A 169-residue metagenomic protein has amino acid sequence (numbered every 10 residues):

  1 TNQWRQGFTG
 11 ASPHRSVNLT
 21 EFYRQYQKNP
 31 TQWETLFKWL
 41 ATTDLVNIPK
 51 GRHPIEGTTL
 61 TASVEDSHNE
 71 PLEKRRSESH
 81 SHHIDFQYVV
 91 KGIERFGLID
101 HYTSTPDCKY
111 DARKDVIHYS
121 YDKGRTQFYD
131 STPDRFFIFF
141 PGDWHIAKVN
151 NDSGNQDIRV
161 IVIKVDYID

Functional and structural regions predicted by a protein language model:
N2-V64, P71-S79: A short, N-terminal "cap"/entry segment at the start of jelly-roll beta-barrel domains of the cupin/DSBH fold
G57, E73-D85, T103-A112, G124 (+1 more regions): A short beta-loop-beta micro-motif enriched in histidine and acidic residues
A62-H80, V90-T105, P141: Conserved short histidine dyad/triad with adjacent acidic residue
H82-E94, D100-Y102, K109-S120, K164: Short, conserved beta-strand element in jelly-roll/cupin
L98-D100, K148-N151: A short secondary-structure junction signal
Y129-N150: Conserved metal-binding segment of the jelly-roll/cupin
F136-I138, N155-D169: A short hydrophobic beta-strand segment most commonly corresponding to one strand of the jelly-roll/cupin
